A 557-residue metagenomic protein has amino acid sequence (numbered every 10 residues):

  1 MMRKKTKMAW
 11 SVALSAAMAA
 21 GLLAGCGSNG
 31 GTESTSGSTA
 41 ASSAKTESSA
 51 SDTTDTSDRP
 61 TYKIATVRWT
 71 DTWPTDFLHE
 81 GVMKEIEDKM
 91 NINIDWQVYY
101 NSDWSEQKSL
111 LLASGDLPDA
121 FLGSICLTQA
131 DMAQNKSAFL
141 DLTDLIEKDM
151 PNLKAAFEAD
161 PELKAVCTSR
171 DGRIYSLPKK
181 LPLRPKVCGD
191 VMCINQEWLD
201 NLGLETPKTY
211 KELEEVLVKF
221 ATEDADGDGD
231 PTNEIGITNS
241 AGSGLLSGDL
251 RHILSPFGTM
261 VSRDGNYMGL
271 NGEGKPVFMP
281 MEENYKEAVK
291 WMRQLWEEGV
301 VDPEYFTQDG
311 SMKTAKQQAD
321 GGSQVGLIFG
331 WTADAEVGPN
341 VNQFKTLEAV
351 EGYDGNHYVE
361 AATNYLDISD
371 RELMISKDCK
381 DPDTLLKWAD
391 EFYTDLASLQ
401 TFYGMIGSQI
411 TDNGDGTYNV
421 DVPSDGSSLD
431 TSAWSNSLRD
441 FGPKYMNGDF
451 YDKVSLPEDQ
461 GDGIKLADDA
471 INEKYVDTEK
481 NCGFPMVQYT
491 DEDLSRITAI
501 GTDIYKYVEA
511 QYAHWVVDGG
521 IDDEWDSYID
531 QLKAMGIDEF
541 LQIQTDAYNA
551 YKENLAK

Functional and structural regions predicted by a protein language model:
M1-A13: Bacterial Sec-dependent N-terminal signal peptides
W10-L14, M18-K557: Extracytoplasmic/secretory soluble proteins
